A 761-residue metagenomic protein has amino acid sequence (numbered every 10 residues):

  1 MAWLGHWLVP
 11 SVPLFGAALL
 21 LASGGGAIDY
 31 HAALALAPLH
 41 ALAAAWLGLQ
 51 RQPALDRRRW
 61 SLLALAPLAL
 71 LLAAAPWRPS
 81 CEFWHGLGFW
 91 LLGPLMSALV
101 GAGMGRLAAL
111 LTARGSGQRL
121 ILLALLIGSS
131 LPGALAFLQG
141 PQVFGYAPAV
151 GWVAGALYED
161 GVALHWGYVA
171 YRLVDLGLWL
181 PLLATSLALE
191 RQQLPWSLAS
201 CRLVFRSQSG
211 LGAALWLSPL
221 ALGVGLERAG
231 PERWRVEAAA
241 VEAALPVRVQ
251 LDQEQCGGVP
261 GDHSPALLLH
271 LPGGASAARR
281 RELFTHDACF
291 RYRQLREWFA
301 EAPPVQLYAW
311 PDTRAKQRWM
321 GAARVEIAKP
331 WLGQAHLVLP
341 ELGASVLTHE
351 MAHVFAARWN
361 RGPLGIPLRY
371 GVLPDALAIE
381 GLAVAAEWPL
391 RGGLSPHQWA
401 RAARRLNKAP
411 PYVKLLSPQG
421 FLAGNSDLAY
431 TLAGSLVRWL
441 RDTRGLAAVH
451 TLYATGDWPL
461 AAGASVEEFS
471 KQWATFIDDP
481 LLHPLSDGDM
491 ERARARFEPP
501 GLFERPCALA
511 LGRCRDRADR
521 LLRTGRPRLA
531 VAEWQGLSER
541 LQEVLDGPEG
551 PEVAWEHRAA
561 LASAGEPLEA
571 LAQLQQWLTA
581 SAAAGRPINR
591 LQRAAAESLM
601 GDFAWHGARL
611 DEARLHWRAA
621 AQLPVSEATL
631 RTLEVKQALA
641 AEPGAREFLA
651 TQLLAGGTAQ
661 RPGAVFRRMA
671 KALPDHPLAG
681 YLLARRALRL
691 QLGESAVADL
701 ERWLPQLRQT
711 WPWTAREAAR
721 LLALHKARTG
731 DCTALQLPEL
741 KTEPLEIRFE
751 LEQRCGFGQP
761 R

Functional and structural regions predicted by a protein language model:
M1-G48, R191-P195: Hydrophobic alpha-helical transmembrane segments
L19-H31, A66-F89, A124-L173: Membrane-interfacial interhelical loops
G25-A33, A238-D375, A386, G392-G393 (+3 more regions): Juxtacatalytic substrate-recognition/specificity segment
I28-A45, W60, W84-L99, G161-P181: Alpha-helical transmembrane segments of polytopic membrane proteins
A44-G48, A102-R106, L178-P195: Alpha-helical transmembrane segments
R58-G117: Secretory targeting signals
L125-I127, A322-V325, K329-G333, V346 (+2 more regions): Acidic/His/Gly-enriched intrinsically disordered linker/tail segments that often contain short helix/coil "MoRF-like"
S130-L138, Q142-W179, Q192, W196 (+4 more regions): Beta/coil-rich, acidic/histidine-enriched accessory regions frequently appended to metallopeptidases
